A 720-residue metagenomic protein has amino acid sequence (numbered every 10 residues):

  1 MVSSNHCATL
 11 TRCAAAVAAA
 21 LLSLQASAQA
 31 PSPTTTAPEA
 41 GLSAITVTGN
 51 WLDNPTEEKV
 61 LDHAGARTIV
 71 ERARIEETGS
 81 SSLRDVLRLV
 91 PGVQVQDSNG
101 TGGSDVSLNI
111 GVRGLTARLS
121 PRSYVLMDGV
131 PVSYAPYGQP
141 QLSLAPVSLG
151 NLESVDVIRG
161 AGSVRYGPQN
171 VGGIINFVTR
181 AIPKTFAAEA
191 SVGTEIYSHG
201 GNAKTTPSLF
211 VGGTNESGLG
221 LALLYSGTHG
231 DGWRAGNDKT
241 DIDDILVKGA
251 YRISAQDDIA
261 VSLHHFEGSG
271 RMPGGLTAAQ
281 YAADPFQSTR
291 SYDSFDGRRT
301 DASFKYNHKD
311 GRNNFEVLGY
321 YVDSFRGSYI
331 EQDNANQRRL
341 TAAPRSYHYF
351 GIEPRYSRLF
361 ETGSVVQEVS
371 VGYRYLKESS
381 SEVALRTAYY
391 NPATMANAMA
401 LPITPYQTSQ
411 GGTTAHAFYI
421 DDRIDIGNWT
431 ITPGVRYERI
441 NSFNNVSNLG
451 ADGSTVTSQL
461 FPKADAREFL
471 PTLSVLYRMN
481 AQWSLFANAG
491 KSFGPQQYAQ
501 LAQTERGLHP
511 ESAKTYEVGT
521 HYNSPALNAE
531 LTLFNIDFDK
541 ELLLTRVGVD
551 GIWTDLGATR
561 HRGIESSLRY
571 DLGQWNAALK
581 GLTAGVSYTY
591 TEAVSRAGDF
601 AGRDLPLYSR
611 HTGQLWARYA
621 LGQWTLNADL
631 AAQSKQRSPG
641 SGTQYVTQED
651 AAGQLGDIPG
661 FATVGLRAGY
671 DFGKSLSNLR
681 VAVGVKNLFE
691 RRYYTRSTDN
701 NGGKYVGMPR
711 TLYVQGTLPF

Functional and structural regions predicted by a protein language model:
S4, L582, K635-S641, Y670-F720: C-terminal beta-signal and adjacent terminal beta-strands/loops of Gram-negative outer-membrane beta-barrel proteins
K59, R84, R88-P131: Extracytoplasmic beta-strand/coil segments of soluble accessory domains associated with Gram-negative outer-membrane
L83-V86, L108-G114, S123-D128, L142-S148 (+3 more regions): N-terminal periplasmic accessory domains that precede and gate Gram-negative outer-membrane beta-barrel machines
V130-R159, V247: Short acidic/polar hinge/loop motifs at secondary-structure boundaries that mediate gating or recognition
S191, Y356-S364, V369, I431 (+5 more regions): Gram-negative outer-membrane beta-barrel transporters
G200-P273, S294-K305, H416: Transmembrane beta-barrel wall of Gram-negative outer-membrane proteins
L209, K305-D310, N314-Q332, R478 (+4 more regions): Membrane-embedded beta-barrel scaffold of Gram-negative outer-membrane proteins
S254, L263-H264, E361-K377, S409-F538 (+1 more regions): Structural signature of Gram-negative outer-membrane beta-barrels, strongest in the C-terminal barrel of TonB-dependent
